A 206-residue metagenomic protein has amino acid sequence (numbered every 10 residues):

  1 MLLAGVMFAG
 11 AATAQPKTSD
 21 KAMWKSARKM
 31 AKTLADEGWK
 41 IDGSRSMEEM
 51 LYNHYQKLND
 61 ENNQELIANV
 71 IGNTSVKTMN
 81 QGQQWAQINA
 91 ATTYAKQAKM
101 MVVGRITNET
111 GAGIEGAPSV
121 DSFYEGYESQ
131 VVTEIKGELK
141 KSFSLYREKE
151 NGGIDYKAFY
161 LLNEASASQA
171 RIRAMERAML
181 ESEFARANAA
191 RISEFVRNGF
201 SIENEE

Functional and structural regions predicted by a protein language model:
A14-E206: Domain-level marker for long, solvent-exposed, non-transmembrane regions
